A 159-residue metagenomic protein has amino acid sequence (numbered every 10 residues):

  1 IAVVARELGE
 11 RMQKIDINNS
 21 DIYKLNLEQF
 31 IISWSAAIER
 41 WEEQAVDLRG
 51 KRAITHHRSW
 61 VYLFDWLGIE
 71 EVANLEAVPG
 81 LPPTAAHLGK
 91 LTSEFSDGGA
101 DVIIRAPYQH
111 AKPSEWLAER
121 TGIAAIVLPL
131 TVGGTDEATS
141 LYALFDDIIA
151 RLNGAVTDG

Functional and structural regions predicted by a protein language model:
I1-G159: Extracytoplasmic metal-acquisition and chelation regions
